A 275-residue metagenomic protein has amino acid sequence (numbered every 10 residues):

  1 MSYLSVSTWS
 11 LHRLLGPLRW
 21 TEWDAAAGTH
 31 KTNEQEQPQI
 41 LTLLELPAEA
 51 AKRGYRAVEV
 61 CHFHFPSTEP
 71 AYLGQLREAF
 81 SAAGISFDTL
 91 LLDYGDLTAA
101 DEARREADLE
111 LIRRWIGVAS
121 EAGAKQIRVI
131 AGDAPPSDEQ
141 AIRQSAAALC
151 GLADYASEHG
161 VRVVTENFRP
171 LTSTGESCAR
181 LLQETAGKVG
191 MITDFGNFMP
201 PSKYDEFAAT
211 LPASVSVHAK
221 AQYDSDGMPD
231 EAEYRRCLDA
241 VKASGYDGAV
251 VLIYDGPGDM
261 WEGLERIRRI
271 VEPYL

Functional and structural regions predicted by a protein language model:
M1-I116, S120, A186, R268-L275: N-terminal pre-domain/capping segments
S2-T8, V58-V60, F87-L92, I127-V129 (+4 more regions): Hydrophobic faces of well-ordered beta-strands that scaffold small-molecule active sites in alpha/beta enzyme cores
V6, A50, F80, A119 (+5 more regions): Conserved, mostly hydrophobic/aromatic
W9-L11, C61-F63, L92-D96, G132-A134 (+4 more regions): Active-site beta-loop-alpha junctions enriched in small/polar residues
R13-L41, E139, G175, A179 (+2 more regions): Gly/Pro-rich active-site loop or hairpin
K52-Y55, A119, A124, S214 (+1 more regions): A structural motif
G54, Q183-G190, L211-S216: Glycine-enriched alpha-helix->loop->beta-strand junction motifs that scaffold or abut catalytic
R77-L92, D96-T193, P200, I270: Active-site acidic/histidine proton-transfer and metal-coordination neighborhood in alpha/beta enzyme cores
